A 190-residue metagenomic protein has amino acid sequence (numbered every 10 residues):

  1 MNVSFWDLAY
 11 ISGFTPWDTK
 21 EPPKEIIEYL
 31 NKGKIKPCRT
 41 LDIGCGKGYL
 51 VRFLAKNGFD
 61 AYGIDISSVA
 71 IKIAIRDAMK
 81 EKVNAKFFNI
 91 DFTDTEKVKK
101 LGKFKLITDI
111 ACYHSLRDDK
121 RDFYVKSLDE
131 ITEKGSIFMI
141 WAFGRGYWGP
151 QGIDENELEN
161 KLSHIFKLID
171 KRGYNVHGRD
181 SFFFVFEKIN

Functional and structural regions predicted by a protein language model:
M1-L41, K47-K100, L116-N190: Class I (Rossmann-like) S-adenosyl-L-methionine-dependent methyltransferase catalytic domain, capturing the SAM-binding
T108: A conserved beta-strand element that flanks and buttresses the S-adenosyl-L-methionine
A111-S115: Short catalytic micro-motifs in class I SAM-dependent methyltransferases
